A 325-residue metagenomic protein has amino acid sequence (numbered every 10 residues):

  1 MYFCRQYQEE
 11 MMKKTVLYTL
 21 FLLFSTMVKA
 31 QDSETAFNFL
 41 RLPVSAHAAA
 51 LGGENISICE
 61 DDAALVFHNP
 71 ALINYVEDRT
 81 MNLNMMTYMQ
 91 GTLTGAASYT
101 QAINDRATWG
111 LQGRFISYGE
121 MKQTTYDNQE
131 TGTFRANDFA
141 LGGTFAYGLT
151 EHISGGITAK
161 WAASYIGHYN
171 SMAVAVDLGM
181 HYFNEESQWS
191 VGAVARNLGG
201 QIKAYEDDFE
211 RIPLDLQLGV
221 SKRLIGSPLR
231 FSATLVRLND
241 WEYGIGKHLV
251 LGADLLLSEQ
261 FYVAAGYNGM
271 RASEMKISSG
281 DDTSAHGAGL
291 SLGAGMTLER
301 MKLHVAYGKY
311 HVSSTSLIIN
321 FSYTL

Functional and structural regions predicted by a protein language model:
M1-M11: Short, Lys/Arg-enriched N-terminal segments with co-localized hydrophobic residues within the first ~10-30 amino acids
Q6, V16-L17, E34-T35: Generic early N-terminus positional signal peaking at residue ~5-7
Q8-E9, F24, A36: Coiled-coil-like amphipathic alpha-helices with heptad-repeat character
M11-T15, E151: Positively charged n-region of N-terminal signal peptides that target proteins for export
T15-S25: Sec-dependent N-terminal signal peptides
T26-A30: Sec/Tat signal peptide C-region and signal peptidase I cleavage site
Q31-L325: Subset of outer-membrane beta-barrel
